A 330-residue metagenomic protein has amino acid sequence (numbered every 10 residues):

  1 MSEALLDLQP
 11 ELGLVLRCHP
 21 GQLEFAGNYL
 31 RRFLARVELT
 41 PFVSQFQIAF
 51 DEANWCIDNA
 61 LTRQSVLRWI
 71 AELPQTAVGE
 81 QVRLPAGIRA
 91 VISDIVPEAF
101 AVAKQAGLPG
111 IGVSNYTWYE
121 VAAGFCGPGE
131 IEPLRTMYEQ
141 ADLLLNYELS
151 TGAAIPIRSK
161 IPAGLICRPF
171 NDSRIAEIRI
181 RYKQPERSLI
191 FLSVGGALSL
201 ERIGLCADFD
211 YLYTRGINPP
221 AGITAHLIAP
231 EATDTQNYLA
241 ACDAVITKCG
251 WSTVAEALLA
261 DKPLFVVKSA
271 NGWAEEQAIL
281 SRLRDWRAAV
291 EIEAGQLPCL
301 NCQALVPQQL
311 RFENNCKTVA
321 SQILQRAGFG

Functional and structural regions predicted by a protein language model:
S2-D7, R168, S173-A244: Donor-nucleotide binding loops and adjacent catalytic segments primarily of GT-B fold Leloir glycosyltransferases
L6-L73: Conserved nucleotide-sugar phosphate-binding/catalytic loop shared by glycosyltransferases and other
C18-E24, D94-E98, Y147-G152, G195-L198 (+1 more regions): Short, polar loop motifs at secondary-structure junctions
G79-R135: Conserved nucleotide-sugar donor-interacting segment of glycosyltransferase catalytic cores, predominantly GT-B
A90-P97, V102, G112, D234-A278: A donor-sugar binding/catalytic signature common to diverse glycosyltransferases and related nucleotide-sugar
V121-L198: A nucleotide-sugar donor-handling region in carbohydrate enzymes
P128, A229, P263-C302: Nucleotide-sugar donor-binding patch of glycosyltransferase catalytic domains
L300-G330: C-terminal amphipathic helix plus adjacent low-complexity, charged tail appended to glycosyltransferase catalytic
